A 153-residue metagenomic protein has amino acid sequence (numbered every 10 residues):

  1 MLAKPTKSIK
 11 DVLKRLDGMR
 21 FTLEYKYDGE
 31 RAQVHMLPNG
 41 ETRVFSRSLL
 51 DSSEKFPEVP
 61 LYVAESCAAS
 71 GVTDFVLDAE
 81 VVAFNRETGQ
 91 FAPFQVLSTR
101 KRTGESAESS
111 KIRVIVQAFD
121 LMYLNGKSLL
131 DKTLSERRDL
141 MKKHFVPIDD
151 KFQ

Functional and structural regions predicted by a protein language model:
M1-Q153: Catalytic cores of nucleic-acid ligases and guanylyltransferases
